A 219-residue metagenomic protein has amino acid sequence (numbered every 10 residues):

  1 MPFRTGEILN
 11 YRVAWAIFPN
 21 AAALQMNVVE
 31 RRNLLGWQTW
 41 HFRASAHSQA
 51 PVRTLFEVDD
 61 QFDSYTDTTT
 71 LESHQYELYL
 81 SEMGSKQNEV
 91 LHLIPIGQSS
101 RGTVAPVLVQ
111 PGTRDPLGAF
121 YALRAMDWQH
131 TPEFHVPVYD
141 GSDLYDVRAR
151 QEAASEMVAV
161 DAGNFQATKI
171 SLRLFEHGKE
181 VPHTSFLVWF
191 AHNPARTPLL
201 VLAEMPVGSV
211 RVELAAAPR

Functional and structural regions predicted by a protein language model:
M1-I94, W128-R219: Acidic, serine/threonine-rich low-complexity disordered tracts
M83-M126: Hydrophobic, well-structured mid-protein blocks that either form specific transmembrane helices
